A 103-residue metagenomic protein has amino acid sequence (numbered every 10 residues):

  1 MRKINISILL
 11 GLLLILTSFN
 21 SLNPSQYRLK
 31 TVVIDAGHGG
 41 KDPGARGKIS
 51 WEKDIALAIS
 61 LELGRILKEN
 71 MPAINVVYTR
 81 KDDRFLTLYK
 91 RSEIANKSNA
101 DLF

Functional and structural regions predicted by a protein language model:
M1-I6: Positively charged n-region of N-terminal signal peptides that target proteins for export
S7-T17: Bacterial N-terminal signal peptides
S21-F103: Catalytic-core regions of hydrolytic enzymes
